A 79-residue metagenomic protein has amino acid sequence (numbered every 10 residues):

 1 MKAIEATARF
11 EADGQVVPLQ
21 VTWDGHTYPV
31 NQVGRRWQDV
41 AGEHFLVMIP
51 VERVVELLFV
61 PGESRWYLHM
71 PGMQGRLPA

Functional and structural regions predicted by a protein language model:
M1-A79: Cysteine-centric segments in proteins
